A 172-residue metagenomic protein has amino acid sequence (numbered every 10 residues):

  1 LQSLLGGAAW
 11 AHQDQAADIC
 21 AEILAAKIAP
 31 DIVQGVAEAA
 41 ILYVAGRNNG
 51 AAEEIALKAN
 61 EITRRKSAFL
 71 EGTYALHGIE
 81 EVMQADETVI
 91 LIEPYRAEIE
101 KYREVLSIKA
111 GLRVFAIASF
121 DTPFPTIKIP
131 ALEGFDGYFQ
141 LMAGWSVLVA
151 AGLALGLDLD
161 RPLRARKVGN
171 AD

Functional and structural regions predicted by a protein language model:
L1-D172: A SIS-like phosphosugar-recognition module
